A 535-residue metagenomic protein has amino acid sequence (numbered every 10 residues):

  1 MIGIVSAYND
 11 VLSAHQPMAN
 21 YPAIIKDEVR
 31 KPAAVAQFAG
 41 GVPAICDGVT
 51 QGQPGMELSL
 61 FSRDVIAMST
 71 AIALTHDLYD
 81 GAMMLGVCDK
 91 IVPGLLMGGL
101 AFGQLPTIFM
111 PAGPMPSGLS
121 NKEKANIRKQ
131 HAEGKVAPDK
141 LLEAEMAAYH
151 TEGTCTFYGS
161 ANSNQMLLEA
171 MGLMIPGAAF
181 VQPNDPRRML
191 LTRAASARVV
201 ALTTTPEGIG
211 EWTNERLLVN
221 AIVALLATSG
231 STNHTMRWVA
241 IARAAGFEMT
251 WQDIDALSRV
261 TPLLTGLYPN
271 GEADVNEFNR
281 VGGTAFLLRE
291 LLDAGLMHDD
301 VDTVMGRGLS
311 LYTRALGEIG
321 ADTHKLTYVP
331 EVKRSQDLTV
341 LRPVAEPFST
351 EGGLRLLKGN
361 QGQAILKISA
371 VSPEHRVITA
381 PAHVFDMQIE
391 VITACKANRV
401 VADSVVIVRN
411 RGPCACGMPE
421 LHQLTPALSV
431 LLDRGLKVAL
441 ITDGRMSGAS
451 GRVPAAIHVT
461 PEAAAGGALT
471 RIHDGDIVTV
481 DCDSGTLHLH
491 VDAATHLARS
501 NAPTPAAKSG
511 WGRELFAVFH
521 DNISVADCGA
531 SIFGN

Functional and structural regions predicted by a protein language model:
M1-D10, A14, A23-V42, Q53-G55 (+6 more regions): Catalytic or ion-coupling anion/metal-binding cores of large enzyme and transporter domains
M18: Glycine-rich beta-alpha loop segments
A39-D77: N-terminal small/polar loop signature for handling phosphorylated ligands or for N-terminal nucleophile
R63-A71, T75-A82, I392-V400, V405-I407: Contiguous domain-boundary segments centered on the initiation and propagation of an alpha-helix
L74-L95, I108-M110: A short, small-residue-rich loop immediately preceding and capping a beta-strand
